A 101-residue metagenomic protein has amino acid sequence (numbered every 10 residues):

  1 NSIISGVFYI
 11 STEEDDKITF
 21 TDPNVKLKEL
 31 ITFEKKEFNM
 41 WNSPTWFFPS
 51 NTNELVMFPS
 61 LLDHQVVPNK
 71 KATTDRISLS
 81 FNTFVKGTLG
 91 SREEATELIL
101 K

Functional and structural regions predicted by a protein language model:
N1-M57, V67, T88-E97: Catalytic core of non-heme Fe(II) oxygenases with the double-stranded beta-helix
G6-V7, T73-L89: A short hydrophobic beta-strand segment most commonly corresponding to one strand of the jelly-roll/cupin
H64-K71: Short beta-strand His + acidic residue motifs that chelate non-heme Fe in jelly-roll/DSBH and cupin folds
L100-K101: Short, cationic low-complexity segments
